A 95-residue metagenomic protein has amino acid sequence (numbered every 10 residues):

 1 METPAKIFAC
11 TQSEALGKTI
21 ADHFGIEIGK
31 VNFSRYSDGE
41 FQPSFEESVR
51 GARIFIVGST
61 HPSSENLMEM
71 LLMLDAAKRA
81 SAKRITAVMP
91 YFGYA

Functional and structural regions predicted by a protein language model:
M1-A95: PRPP-associated nucleotide enzymes
